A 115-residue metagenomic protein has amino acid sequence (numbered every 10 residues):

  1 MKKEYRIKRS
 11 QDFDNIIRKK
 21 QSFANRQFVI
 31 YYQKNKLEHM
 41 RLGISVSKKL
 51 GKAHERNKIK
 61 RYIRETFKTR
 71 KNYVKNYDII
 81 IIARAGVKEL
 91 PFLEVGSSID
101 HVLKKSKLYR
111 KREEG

Functional and structural regions predicted by a protein language model:
M1-G115: Positively charged, solvent-exposed patches that mediate nucleic-acid binding
